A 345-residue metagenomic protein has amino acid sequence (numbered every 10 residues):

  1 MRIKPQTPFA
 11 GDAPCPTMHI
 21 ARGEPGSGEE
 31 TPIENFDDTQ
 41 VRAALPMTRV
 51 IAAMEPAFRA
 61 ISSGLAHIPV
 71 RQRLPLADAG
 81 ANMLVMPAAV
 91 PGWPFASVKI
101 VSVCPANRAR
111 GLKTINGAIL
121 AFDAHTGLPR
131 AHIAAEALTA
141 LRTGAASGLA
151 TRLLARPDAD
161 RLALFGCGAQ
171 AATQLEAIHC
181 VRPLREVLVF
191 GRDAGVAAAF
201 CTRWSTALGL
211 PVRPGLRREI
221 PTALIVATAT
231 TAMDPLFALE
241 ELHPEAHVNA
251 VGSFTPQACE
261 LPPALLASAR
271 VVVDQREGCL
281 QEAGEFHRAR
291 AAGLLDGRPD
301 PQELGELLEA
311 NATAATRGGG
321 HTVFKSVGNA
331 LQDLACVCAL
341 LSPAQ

Functional and structural regions predicted by a protein language model:
Q6, G209-L294: Rossmann-like adenosine-cofactor binding region
M18-A140, G148, D158, Q302 (+2 more regions): N-terminal ligand-binding/catalytic initiation module
R142-L162, A169-V181: Short internal alpha-helix immediately C-terminal to a glycine-rich phosphate-binding loop in Rossmann-like
G168, R192-D193, F254: Residues in the short beta-alpha loop(s) of Rossmann-like NAD(P)-binding domains
V181-W204: NAD(P)-binding Rossmann-fold cofactor-contacting core
A258-Q345: Adenosine-phosphate binding glycine-rich loop
